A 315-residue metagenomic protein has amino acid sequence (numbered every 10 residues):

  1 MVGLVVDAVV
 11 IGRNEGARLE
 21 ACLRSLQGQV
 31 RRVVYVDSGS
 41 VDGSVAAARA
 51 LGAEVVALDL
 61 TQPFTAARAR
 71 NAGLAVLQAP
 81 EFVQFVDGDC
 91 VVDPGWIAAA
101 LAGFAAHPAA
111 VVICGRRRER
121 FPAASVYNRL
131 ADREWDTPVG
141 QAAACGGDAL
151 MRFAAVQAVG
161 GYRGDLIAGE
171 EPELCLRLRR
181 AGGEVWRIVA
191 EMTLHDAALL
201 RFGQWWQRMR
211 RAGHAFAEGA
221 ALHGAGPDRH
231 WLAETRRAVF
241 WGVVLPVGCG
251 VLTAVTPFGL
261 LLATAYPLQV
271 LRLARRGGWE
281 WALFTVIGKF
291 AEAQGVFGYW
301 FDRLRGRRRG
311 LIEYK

Functional and structural regions predicted by a protein language model:
R13-G28: Short, well-formed alpha-helical segments that are part of the catalytic scaffolds of diverse glycosyltransferases
S25, D37-A46, C90: A conserved acidic beta->alpha catalytic loop
L60-Q78, A143: Glycine-rich, basic loop-to-helix element that forms the pyrophosphate-binding segment of sugar-nucleotide handling
P80-V91: Short beta-strand-to-loop acidic/aromatic patch adjacent to the donor-nucleotide binding site
V91-V126: Conserved donor NDP-sugar-binding/catalytic core segment of glycosyltransferases
R118-R120, E134-M151, I167, E173 (+1 more regions): A recurrent flexible, glycine/aromatic-enriched loop bordering the glycosyltransferase active site that acts as
R163-L166, P172-D228: Catalytic donor/gating beta->alpha subdomain of glycosyltransferases that bind UDP-sugars
W241-G306: Membrane-embedded multi-pass helical conduit in multi-pass membrane proteins, especially envelope-biosynthetic
